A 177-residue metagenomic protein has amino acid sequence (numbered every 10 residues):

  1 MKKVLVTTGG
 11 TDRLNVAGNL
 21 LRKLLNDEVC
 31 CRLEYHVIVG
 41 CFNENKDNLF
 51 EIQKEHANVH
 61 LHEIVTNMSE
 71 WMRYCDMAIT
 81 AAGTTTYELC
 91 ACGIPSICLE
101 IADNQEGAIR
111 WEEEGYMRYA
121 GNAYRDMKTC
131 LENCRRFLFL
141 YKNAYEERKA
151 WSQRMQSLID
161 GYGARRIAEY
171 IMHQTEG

Functional and structural regions predicted by a protein language model:
M1-G177: Nucleotide-activated sugar donor-binding and catalytic core shared by glycosyltransferases and related lipid-linked
